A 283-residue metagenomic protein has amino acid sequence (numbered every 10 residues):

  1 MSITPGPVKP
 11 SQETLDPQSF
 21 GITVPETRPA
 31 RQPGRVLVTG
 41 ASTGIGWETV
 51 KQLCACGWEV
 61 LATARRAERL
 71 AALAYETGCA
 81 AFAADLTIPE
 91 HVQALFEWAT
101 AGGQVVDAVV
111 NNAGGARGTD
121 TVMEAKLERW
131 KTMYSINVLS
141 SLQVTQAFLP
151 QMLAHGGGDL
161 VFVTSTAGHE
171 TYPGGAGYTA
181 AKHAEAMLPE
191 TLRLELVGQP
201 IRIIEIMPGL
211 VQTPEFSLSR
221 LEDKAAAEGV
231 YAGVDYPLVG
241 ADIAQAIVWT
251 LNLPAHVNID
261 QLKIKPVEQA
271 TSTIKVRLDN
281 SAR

Functional and structural regions predicted by a protein language model:
S42-T43: Conserved glycine-rich cofactor-binding loop
A84-L95, L127: The beta1-alpha1 cofactor-binding region of Rossmann-like NAD(H)/NADP(H)-dependent oxidoreductases
D120-V122, R129-K131: Substrate-binding pocket helix/loop in short-chain dehydrogenase/reductase
T145, A181: Active-site helix of classical SDR
P150, L194-V197: Alpha-helical segment proximal to the catalytic Tyr-Lys
S165: Residue(s) in the substrate-gating loop at a strand-loop-helix junction that position the organic substrate next
E205-I206, A225-T273, R277: C-terminal helical subdomain
